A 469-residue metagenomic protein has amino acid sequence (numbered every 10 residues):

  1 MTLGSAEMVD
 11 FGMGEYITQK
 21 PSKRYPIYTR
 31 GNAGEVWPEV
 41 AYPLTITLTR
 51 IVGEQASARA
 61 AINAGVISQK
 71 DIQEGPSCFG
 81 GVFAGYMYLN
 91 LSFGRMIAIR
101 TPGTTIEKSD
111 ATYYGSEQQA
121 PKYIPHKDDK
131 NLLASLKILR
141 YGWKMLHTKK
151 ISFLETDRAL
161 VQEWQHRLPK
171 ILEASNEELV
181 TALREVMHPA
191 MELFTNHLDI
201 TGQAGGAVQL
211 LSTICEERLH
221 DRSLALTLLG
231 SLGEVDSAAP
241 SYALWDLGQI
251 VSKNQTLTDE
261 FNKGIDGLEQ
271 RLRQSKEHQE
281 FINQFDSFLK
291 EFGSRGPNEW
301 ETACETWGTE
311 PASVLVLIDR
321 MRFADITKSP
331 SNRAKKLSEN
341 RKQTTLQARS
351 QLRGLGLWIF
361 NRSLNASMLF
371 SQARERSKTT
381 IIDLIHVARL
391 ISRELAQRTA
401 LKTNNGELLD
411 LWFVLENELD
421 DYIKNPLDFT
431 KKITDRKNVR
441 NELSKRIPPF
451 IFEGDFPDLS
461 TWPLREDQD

Functional and structural regions predicted by a protein language model:
L3-S5, V9-P21, P26-D469: Contiguous hydrophobic, helix-prone segments at protein termini that mediate membrane targeting/anchoring
